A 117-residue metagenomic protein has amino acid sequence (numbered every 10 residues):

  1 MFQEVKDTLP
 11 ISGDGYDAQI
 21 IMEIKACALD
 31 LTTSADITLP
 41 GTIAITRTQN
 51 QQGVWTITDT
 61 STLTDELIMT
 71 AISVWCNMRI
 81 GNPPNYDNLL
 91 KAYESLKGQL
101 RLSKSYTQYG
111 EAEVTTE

Functional and structural regions predicted by a protein language model:
M1-D65, N88-K91, S95, Q99-E117: Conserved short "hinge" loops at termini or chain/domain junctions
T70-G81: Short, hydrophobic/amphipathic alpha-helical patches that form generic packing surfaces within helical domains
I80-N88: Short helix-capping/linker segments at secondary-structure and domain boundaries
